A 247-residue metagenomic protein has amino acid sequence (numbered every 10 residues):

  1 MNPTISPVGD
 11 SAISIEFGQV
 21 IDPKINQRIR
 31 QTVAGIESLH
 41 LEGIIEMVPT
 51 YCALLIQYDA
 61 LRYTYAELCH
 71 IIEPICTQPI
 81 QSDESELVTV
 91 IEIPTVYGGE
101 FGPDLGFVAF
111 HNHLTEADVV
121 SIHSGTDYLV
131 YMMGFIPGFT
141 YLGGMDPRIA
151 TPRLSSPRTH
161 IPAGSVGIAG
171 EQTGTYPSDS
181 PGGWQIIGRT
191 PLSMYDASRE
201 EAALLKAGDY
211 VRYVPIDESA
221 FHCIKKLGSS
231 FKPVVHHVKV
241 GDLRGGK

Functional and structural regions predicted by a protein language model:
M1-K247: Glycine-rich active-site loops that engage anionic ligands at enzyme catalytic sites
